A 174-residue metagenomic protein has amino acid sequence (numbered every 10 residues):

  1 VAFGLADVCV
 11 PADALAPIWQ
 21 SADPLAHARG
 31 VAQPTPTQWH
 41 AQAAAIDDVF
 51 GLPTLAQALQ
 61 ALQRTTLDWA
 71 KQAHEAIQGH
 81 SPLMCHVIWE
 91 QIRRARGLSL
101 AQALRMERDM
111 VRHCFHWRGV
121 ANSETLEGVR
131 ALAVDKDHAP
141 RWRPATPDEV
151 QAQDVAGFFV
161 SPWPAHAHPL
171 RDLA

Functional and structural regions predicted by a protein language model:
A2-V8, K136: Active-site-proximal glycine-rich helix-loop-beta segment
D7, I88, L132: Terminal peptide-recognition signature
P11-M84: Amphipathic alpha-helical blocks and their helix-capping loop/short-beta junctions
D13-A22, R64, L100-R105, E149-P164: Short alpha-helical interface patches
L62, A73-D109, F115-E124: Substrate-recognition/cap regions that form aromatic- and gly/pro-loop-enriched pockets for small-molecule ligands
T65, R94-A95, M110, V134-A139: A short structural micro-motif
E124-A174: C-terminal amphipathic alpha-helical interaction region
